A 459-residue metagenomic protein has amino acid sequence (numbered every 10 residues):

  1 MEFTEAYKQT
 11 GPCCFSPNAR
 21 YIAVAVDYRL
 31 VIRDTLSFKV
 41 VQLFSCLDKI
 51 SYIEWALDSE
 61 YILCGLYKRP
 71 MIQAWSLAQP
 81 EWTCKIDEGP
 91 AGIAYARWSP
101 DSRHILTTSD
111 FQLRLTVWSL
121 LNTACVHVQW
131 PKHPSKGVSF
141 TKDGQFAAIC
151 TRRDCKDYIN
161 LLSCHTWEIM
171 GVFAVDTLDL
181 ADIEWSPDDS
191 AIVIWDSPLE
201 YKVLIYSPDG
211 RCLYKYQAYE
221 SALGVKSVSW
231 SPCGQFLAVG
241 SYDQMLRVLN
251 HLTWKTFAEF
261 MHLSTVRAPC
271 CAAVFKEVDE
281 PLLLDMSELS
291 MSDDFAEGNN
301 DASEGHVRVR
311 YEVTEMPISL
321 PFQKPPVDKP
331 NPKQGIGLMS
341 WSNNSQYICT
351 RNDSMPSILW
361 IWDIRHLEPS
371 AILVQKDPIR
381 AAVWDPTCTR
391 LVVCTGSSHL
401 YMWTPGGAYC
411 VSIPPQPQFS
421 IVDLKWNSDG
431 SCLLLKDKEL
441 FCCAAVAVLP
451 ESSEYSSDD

Functional and structural regions predicted by a protein language model:
M1-D459: WD40-repeat beta-propeller superdomains and closely related acidic/aromatic-rich repeat-like regions
